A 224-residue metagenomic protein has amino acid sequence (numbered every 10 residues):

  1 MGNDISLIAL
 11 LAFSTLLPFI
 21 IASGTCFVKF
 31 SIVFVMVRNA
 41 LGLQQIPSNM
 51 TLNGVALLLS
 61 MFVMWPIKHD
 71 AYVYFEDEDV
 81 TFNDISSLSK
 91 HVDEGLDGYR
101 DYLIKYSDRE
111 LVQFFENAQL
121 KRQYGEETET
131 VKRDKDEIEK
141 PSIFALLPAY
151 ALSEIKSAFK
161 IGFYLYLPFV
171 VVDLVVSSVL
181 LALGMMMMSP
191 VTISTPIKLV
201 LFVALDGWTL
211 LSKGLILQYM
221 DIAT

Functional and structural regions predicted by a protein language model:
M1-T224: Hydrophobic alpha-helical segments and their helix-loop boundaries in membrane and membrane-proximal proteins
